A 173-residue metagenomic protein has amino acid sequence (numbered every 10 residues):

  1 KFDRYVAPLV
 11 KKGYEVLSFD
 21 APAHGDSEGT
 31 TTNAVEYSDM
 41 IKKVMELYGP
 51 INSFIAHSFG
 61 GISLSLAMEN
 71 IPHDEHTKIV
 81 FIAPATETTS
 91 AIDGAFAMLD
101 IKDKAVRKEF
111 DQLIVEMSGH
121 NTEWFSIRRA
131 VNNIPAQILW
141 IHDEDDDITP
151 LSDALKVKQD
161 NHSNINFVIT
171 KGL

Functional and structural regions predicted by a protein language model:
V6-E28: Conserved alpha/beta-hydrolase
G29-N52: Alpha/beta-hydrolase active-site loop
I55-L64: Gly/Ala-rich beta-loop-alpha elbow adjacent to hydrolase catalytic centers
I71-H120: Hydrolase active-site cap/lid region
L113-V131, A136: Active-site nucleophile elbow and catalytic-triad environment of alpha/beta-hydrolase enzymes
N133-P135, W140-H142, D146: Short beta-strand/loop motif that positions the catalytic acidic residue of the alpha/beta-hydrolase fold
D147-D153: Conserved alpha/beta-hydrolase "acid-adjacent" motif
K158-L173: Catalytic histidine neighborhood in serine/cysteine hydrolases with alpha/beta-hydrolase-type architecture
